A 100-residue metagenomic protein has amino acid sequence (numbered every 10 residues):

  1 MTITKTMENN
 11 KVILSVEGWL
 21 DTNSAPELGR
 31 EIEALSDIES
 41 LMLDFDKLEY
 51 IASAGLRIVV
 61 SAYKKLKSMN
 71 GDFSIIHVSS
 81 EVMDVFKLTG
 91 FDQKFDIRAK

Functional and structural regions predicted by a protein language model:
T2-L28, E49-Y50: STAS-typified acidic loop motif
T22-K94: Amphipathic alpha-helical interaction surfaces in cytosolic regulatory modules
D96-K100: Short acidic-hydrophobic, aromatic-tinged amphipathic segments that line or gate anion-handling sites
